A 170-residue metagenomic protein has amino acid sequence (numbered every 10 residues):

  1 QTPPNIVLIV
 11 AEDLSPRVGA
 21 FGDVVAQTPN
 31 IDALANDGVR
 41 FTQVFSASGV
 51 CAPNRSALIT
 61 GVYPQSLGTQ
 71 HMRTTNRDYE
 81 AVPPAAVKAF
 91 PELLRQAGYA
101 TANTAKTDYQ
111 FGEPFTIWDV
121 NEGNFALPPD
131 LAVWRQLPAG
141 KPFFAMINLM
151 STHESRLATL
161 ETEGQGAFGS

Functional and structural regions predicted by a protein language model:
Q1-S170: Formylglycine-dependent sulfatase
